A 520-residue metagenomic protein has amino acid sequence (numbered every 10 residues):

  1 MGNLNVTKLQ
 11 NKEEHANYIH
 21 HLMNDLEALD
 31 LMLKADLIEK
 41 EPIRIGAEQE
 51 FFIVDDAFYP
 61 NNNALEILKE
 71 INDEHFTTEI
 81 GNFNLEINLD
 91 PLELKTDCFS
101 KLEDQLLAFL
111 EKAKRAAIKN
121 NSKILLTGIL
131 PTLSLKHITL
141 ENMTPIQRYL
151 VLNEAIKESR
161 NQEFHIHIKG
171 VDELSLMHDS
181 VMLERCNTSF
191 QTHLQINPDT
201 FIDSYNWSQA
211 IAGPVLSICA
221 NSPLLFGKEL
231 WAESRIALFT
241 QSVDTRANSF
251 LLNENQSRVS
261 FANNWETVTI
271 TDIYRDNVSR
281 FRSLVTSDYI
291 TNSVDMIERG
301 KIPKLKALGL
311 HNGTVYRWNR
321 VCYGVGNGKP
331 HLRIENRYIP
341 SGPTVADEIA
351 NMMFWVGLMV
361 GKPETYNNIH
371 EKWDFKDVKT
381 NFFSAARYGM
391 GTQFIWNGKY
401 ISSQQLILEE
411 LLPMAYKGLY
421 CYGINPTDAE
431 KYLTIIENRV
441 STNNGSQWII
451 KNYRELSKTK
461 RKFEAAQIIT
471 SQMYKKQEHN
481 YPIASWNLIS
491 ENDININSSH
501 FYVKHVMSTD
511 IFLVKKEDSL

Functional and structural regions predicted by a protein language model:
M1-L520: Phosphate/nucleotide-binding catalytic core
